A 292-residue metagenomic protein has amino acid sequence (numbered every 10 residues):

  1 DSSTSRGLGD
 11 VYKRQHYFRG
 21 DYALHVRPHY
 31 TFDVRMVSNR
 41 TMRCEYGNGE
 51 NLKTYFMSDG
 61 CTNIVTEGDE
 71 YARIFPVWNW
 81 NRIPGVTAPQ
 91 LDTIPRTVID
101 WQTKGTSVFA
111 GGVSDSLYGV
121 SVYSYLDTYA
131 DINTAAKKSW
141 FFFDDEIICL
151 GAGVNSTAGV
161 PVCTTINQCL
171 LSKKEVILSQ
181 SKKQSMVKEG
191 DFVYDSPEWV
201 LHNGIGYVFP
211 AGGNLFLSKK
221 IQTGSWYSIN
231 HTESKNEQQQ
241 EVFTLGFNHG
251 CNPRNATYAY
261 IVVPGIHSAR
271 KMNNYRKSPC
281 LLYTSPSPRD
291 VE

Functional and structural regions predicted by a protein language model:
D1, R6, S181-S185: Charged/polar, low-hydrophobicity segments characteristic of intrinsically disordered regions and flexible loops
S2-L8, Y12, Y283-E292: Single conserved hydrophobic/aromatic residue that forms the stacking wall/gate of nucleotide- or nucleobase-binding
G9-D21: Short, Gly/Pro- and small/polar-rich lid/capping loops
G20-E241, G246, C251-S285, R289: Non-catalytic C-terminal accessory modules of carbohydrate-active enzymes
